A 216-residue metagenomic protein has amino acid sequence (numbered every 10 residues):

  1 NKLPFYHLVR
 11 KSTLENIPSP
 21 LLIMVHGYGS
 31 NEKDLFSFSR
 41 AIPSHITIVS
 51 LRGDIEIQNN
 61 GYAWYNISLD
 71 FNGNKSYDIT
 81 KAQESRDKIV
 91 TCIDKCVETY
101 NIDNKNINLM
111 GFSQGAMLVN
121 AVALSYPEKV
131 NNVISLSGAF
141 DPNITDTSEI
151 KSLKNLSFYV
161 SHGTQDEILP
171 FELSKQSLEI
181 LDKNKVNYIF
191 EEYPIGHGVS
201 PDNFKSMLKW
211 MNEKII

Functional and structural regions predicted by a protein language model:
P4-I102: Serine-hydrolase catalytic machinery in alpha/beta-hydrolase-like enzymes
H26-Y28, M110-F112, G163: Conserved alpha/beta-hydrolase "nucleophile elbow" surrounding the catalytic nucleophile
S37, A121-S125: Active-site signature of alpha/beta-hydrolase-fold catalytic machinery across serine- and Asp/Cys-nucleophile hydrolases
N101-G111: Alpha/beta-hydrolase fold nucleophile elbow
N104-N106, N131, L156: Short acidic capping loops at alpha-helix termini that bridge into adjacent secondary structure
G111-G115, V119: Gly/Ala-rich beta-loop-alpha elbow adjacent to hydrolase catalytic centers
E128-F140: A conserved short beta-strand
G138-I215: The feature captures the conserved acid-bearing segment of alpha/beta-hydrolase catalytic domains
